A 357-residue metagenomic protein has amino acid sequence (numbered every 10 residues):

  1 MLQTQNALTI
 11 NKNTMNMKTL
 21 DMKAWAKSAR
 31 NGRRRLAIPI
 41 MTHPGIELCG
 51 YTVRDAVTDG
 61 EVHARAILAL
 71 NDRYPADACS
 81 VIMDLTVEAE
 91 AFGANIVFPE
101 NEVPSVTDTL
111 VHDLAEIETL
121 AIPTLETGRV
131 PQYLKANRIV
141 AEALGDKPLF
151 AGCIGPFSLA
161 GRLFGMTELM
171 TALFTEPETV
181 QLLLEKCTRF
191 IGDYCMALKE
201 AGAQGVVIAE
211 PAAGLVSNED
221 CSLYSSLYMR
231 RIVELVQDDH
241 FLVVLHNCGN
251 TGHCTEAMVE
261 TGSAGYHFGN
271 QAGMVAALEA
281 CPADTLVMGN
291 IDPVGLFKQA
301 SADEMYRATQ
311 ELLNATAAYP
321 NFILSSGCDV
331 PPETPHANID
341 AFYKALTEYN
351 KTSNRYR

Functional and structural regions predicted by a protein language model:
Q3-Q5: Low-complexity, intrinsically disordered or signal/transmembrane-proximal segments
M15-G45, V53, T124-R357: Active-site loop segments of alpha/beta catalytic cores
T42-I46, D84-E88: Short active-site-proximal "capping" loops at secondary-structure junctions
G50-T52, T86-N101: Glycine-rich loop at the start of a catalytic domain that most often binds anionic cofactors/ligands
Y51-D59: Surface-exposed strand-loop-strand hairpins of Gram-negative outer-membrane beta-barrel proteins
R65-I82, E200-G202: Catalytic domains of carbohydrate-active enzymes, especially glycoside hydrolases
N101-I139: A gly/proline- and charged-residue-enriched helix-loop-helix capping module
